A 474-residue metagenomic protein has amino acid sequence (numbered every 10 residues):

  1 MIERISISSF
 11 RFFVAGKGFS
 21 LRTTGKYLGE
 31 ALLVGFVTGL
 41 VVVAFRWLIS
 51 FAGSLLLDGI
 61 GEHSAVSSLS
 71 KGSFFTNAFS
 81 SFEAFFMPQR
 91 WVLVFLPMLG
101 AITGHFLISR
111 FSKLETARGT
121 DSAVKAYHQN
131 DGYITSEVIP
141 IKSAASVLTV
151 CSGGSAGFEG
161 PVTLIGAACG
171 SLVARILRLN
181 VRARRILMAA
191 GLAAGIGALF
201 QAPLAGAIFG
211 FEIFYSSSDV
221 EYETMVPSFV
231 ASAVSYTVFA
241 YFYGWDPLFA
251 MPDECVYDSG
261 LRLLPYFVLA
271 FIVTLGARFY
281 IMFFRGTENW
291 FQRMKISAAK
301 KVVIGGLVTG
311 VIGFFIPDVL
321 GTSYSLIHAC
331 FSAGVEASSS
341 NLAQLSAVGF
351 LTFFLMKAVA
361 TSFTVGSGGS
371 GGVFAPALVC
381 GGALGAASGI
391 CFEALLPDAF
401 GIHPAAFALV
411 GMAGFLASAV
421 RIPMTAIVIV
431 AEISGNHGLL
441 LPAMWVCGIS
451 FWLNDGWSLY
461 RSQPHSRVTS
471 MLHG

Functional and structural regions predicted by a protein language model:
M1-G474: Alpha-helical transmembrane segments and immediately membrane-proximal extracytoplasmic
